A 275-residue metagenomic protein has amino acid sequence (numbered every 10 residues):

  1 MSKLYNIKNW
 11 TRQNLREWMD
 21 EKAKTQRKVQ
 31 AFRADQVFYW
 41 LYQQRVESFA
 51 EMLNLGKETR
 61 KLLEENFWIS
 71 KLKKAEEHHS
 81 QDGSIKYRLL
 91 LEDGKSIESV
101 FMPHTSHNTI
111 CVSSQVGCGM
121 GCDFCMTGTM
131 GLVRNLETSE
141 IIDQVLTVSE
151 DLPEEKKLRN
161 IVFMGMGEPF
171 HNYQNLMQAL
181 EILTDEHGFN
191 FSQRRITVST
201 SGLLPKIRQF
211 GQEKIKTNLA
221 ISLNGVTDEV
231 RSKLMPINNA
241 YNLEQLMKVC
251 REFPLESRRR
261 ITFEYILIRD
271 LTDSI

Functional and structural regions predicted by a protein language model:
M1-N108: Flexible, acidic/Gly-rich N-terminal and inter-domain linker regions that tether and position cofactor-handling modules
V37, T127, F163: A short beta-strand submotif of the Rossmann-like class I SAM-dependent methyltransferase core that lines
S80, S113-S114, S199, S222: Short linear Ser/Thr-Pro motifs
P103-E140, E154: Canonical Radical SAM [4Fe-4S] cluster-binding loop centered on the CxxxCxxC motif and its immediate flanking residues
D143: Cys/His-clustered metal-coordination modules, chiefly Zn-binding fingers
S149-N160, G165-I275: Conserved AdoMet/S-adenosylmethionine-binding subsite of the radical SAM
